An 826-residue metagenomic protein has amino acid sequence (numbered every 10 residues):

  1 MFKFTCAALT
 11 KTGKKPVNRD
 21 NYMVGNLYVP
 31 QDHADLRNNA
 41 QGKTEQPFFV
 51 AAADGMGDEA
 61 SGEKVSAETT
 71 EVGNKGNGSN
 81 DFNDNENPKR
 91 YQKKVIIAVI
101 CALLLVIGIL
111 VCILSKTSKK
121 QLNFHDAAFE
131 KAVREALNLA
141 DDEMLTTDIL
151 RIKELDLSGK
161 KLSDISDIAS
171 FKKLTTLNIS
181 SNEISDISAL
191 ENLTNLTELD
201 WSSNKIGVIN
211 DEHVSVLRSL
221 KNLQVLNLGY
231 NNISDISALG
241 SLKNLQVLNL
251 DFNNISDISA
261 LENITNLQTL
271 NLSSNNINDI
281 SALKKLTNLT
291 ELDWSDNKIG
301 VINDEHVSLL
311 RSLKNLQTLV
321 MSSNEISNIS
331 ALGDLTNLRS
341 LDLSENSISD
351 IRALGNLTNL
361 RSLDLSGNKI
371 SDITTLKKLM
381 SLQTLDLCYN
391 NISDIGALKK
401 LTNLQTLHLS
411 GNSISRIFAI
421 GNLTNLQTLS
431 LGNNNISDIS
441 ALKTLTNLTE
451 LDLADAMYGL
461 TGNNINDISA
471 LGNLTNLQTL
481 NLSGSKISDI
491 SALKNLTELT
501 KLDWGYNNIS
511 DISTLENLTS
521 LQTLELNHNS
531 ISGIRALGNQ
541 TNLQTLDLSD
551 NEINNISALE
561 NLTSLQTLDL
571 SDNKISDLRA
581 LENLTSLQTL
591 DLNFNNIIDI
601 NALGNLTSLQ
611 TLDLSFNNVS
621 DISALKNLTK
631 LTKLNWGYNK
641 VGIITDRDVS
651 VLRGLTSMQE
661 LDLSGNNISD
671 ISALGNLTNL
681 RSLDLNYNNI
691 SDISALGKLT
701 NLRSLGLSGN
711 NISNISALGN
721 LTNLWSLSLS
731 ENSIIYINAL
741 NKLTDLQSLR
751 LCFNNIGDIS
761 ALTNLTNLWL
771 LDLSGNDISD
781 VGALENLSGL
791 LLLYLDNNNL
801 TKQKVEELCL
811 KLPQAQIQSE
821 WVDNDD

Functional and structural regions predicted by a protein language model:
M1-T69: N-terminal entry segment of metal-dependent catalytic domains or homologous docking segments
M1-V17, K119-K120, I187, L196 (+6 more regions): Generic detector of contiguous secondary-structure segments
A67-T70, K75-T175, A189, T194 (+22 more regions): N-terminal capping/linker segments that flank leucine-rich repeat
I149, S170-L174, N192-L196, L217-L223 (+26 more regions): Leucine-rich repeat
E154-S163, K173, I179-E183, N195 (+39 more regions): Concave beta-strand-loop units of leucine-rich repeat
I165-I168, I187-L190, I209-E212, L217 (+27 more regions): Canonical leucine-rich repeat
